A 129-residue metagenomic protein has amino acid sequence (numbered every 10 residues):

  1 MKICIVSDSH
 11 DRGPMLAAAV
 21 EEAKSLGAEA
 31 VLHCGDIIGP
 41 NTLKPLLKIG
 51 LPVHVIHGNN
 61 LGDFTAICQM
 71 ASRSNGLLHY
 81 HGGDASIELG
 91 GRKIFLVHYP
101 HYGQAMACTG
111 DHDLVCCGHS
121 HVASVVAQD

Functional and structural regions predicted by a protein language model:
K2-E88: Core catalytic region of metal-dependent phosphoesterases/phosphodiesterases, especially metallo-beta-lactamase-like
H54, K93-F95, Y99-D129: Conserved beta-sheet core of the metallophosphoesterase superfamily
